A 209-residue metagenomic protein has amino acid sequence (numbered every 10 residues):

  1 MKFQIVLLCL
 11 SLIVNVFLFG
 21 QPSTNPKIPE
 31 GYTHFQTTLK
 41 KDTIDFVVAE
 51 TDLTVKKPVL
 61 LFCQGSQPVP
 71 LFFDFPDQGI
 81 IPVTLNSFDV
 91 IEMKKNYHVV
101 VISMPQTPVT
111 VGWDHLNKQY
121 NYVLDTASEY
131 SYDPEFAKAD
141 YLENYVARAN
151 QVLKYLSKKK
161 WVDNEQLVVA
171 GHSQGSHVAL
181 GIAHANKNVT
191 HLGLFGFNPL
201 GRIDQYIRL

Functional and structural regions predicted by a protein language model:
P22-V55: N-terminal cap/lid segment of alpha/beta-hydrolase-fold proteins
L53-M93, P108-D114: Short, surface-exposed "cap/lid" segments of acyl-processing enzymes
N86-E129: Conserved alpha/beta-hydrolase
N117-K158: Alpha/beta-hydrolase active-site loop
V162-H172: Alpha/beta-hydrolase fold nucleophile elbow
G171-G175, A179: Gly/Ala-rich beta-loop-alpha elbow adjacent to hydrolase catalytic centers
G181-H191: Conserved hydrolase catalytic core segment
G193-R202: Active-site nucleophile loop of the alpha/beta-hydrolase fold
